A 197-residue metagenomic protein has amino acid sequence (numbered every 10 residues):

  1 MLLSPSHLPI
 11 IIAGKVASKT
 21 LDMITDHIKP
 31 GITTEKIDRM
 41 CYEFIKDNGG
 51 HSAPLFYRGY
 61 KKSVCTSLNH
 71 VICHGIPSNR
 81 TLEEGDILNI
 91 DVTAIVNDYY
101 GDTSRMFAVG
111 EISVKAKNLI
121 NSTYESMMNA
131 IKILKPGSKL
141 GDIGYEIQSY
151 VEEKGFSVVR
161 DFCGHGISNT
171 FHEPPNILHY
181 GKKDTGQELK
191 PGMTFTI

Functional and structural regions predicted by a protein language model:
M1-I197: Active-site neighborhoods and metal-handling regions in enzymes and metal-associated proteins
